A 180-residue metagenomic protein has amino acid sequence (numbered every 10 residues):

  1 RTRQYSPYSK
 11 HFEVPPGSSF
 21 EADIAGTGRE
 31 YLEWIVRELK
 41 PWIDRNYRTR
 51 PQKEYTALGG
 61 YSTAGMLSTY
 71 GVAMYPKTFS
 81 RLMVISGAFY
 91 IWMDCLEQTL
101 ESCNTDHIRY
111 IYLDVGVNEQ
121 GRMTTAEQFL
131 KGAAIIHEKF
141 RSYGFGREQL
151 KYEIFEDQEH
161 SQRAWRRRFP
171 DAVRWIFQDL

Functional and structural regions predicted by a protein language model:
R1-L180: Non-catalytic cap/lid and distal C-terminal segments of serine-dependent acyl enzymes
